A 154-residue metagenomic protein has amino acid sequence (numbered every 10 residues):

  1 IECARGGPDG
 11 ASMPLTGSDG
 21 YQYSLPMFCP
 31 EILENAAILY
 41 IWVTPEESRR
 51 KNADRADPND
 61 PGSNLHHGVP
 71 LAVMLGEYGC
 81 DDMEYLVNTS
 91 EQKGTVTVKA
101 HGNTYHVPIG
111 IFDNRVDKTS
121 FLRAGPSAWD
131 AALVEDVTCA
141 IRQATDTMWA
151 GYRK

Functional and structural regions predicted by a protein language model:
I1-E2, A36: Generic beta-sheet signal
A4-M13, E46-E47, D117-T119: Short acidic, S/G/P-rich loop/turn micro-motifs used as interaction or catalytic elements
M13-L25: Substrate-gripping "pore-loop 1 plus following alpha2 helix"
Y23-K154: Conserved GTP-binding G-domain of TRAFAC-class P-loop NTPases and closely related GTPase folds
